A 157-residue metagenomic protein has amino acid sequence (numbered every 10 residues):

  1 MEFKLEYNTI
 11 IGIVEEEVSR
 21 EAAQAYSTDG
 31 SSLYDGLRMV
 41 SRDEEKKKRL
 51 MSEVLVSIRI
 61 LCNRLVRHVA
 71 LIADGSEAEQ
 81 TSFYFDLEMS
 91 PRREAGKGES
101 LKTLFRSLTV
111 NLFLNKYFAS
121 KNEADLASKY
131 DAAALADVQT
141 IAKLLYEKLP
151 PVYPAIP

Functional and structural regions predicted by a protein language model:
M1-G98, Q139-P157: Conserved short "hinge" loops at termini or chain/domain junctions
T103-L112, K116: Elongated alpha-helical scaffolds
N122-E123: Mixed-charge, glycine-accented linear interaction segment located at domain edges/termini
Y130-A142: Short secondary-structure subsegments characteristic of cysteine-rich extracellular domains
